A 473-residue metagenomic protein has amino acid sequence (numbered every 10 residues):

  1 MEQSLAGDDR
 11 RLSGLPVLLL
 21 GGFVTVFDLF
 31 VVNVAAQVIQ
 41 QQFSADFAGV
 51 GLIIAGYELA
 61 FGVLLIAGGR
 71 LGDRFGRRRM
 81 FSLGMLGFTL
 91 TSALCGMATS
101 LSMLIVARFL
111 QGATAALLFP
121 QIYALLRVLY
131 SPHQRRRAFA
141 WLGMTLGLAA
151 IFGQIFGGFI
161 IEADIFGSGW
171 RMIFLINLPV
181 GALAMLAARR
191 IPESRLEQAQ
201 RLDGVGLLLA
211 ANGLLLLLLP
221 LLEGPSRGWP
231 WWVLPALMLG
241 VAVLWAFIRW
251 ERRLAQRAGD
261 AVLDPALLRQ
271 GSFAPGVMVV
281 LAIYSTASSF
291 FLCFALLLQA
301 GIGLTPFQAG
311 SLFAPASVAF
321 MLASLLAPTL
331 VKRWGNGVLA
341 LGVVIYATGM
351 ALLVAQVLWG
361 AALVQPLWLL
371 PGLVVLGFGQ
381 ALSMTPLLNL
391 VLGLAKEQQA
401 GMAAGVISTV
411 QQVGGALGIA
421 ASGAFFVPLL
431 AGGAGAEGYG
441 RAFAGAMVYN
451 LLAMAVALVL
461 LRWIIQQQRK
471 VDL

Functional and structural regions predicted by a protein language model:
L12-F27, V32-V34, R257-G433, Y439-R469: 12-transmembrane solute porter fold
A35-V63, M103-I105: Extracellular/periplasmic helix-loop-helix junction of adjacent transmembrane segments in MFS-like secondary
V38, G69-R70, R74, F159 (+1 more regions): Membrane-interface helix termini in secondary transporters
Q42-S44, G76, M97-M103, G303 (+2 more regions): Helix-breaking motifs and short loop linkers at transmembrane-helix boundaries and internal kinks in secondary membrane
F47-A48, P132-L142, P306-F307, E397-V406: Loop-to-transmembrane helix entry/capping segments in MFS-fold secondary transporters and related SLC/MFSD carriers
A55-G69, A116-Y123, A314-L326: Central cavity-lining transmembrane alpha-helices of secondary-active solute carriers, predominantly the Major
R79-V205: Helix-loop-helix hairpins in multi-pass membrane proteins, especially solute transporters
A163, G167-M278, T286, L312: Hydrophobic transmembrane-helix bundles of small-molecule transporters
